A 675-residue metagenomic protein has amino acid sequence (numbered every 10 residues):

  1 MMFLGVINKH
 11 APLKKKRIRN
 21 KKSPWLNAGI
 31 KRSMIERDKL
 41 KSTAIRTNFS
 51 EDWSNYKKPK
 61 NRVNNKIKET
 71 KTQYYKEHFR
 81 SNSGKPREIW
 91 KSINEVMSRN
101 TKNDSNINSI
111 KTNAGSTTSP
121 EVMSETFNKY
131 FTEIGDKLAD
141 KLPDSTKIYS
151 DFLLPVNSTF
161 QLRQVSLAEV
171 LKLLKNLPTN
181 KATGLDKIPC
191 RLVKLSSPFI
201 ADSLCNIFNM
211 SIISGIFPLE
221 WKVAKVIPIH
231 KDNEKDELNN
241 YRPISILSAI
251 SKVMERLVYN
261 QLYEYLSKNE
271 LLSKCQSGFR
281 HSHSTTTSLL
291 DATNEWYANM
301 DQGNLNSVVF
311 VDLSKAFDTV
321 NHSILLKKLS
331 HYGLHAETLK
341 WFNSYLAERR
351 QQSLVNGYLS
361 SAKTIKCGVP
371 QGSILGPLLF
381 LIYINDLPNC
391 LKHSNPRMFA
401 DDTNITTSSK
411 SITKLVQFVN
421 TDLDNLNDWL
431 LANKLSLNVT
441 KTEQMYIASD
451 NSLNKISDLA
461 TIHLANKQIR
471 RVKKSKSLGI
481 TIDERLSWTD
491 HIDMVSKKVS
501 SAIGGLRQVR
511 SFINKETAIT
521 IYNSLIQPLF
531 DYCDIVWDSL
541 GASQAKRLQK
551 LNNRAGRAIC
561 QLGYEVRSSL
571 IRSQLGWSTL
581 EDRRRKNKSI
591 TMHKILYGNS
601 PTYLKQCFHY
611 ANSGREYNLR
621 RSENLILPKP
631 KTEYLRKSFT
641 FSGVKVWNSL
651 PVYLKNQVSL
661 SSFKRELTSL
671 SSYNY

Functional and structural regions predicted by a protein language model:
M1-M2, K392, K467-V536: Basic, alpha-helical interaction scaffolds
M2-S23, R46-V165, N454-H463, L596-K629: Basic/polar low-complexity segments
K22-G29, R46-S54, S81-N82, S119 (+17 more regions): Conserved, non-catalytic sequence blocks in retroelement Pol enzymes and Pol-derived host proteins
N113, T117, S543-Y675: Short linear motifs embedded in intrinsically disordered, charge-biased segments
F131, F160-P370, T407: Conserved pre-catalytic core of RNA-dependent polymerases
F160, T421, S436-K474: Short, conserved micro-motifs composed of acidic
G184, V223-V226, R242, Q276 (+10 more regions): Catalytic palm active-site di-aspartate
